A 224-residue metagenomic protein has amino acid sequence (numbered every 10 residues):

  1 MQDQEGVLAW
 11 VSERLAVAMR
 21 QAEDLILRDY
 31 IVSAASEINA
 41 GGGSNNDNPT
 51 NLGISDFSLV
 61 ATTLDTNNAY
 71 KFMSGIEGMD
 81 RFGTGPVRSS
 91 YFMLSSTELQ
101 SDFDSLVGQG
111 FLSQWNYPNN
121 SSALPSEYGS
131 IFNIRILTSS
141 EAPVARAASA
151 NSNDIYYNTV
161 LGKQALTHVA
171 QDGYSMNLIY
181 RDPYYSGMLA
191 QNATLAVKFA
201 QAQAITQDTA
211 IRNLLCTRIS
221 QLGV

Functional and structural regions predicted by a protein language model:
M1-V7, I31-S33, T66-Q114: Structured, hydrophobic secondary-structure cores that serve as assembly/anchoring elements
Q2-M79, S220-V224: Alpha-helical scaffold segments that mediate packing/assembly in large oligomeric complexes
E13, V17, M93, A193-L195: Hydrophobic alpha-helical segments involved in membrane association or supramolecular assembly
D47-M73, E98-V224: Sequence/fold signature of self-assembling virion shell proteins
